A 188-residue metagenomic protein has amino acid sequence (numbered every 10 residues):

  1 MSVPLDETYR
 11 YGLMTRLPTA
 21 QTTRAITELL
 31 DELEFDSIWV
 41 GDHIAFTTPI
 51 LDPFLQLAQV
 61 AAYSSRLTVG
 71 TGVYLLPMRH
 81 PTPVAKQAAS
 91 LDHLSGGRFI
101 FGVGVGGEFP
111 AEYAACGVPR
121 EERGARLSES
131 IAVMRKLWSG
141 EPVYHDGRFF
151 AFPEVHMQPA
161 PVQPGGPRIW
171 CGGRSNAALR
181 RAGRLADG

Functional and structural regions predicted by a protein language model:
M1-P18, P77-Y144: Flexible, glycine-rich active-site loops centered on histidine and acidic residues that chelate a metal or position
M1-Y63, T68, G165-P167: N-terminal beta1-alpha1-beta2 module of alpha/beta enzyme domains
L5-Y11, F35-S37, S64-V69, S95-F99 (+3 more regions): Short, well-ordered coil/turn segments that N-cap beta-strands
P18-L30, P83-Q87, G172-R184: Short, acidic/polar
T47, T71-R79: Active-site nucleophile and cofactor-binding loops and adjacent substrate-binding regions of central metabolic enzymes
A58-A61, A89, A132, R180: Active-site phosphate/pyrophosphate- and oxyanion-stabilizing loops and adjacent acidic/basic residues in soluble
F150-M157, G173-A177: Active-site glycine-rich loop that binds ribose-phosphate moieties when present
